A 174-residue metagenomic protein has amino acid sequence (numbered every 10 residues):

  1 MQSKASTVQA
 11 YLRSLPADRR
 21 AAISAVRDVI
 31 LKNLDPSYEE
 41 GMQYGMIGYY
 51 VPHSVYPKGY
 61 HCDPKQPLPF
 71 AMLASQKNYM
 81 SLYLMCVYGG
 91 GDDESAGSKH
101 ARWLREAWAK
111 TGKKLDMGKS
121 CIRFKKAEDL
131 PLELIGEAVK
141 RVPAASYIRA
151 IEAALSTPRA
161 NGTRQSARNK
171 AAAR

Functional and structural regions predicted by a protein language model:
M1-R174: Charge-dense, helix-prone N-terminal extensions
